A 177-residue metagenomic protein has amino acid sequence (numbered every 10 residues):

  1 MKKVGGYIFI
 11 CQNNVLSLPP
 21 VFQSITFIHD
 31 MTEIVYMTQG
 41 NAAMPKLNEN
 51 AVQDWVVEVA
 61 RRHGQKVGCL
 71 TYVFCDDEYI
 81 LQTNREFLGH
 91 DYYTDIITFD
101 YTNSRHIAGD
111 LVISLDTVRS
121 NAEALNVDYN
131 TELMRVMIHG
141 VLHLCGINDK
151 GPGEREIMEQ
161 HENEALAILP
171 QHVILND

Functional and structural regions predicted by a protein language model:
G5-L133, C145-D177: An acidic/histidine-cluster motif and surrounding catalytic segment that typifies divalent-metal-assisted enzyme active
I138, L142-G146: Short active-site segment of divalent metal-dependent hydrolases/proteases that encodes the spacing between
